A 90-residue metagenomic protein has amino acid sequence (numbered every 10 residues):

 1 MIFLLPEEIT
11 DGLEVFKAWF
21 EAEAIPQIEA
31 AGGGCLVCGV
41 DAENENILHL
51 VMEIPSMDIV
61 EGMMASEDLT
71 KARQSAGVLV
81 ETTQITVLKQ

Functional and structural regions predicted by a protein language model:
M1-E67, V80-Q90: Short S/T/G/P-rich N-terminal loop/turn motif that feeds into the first structured element of a domain
T70-S75: Short arginine-rich
